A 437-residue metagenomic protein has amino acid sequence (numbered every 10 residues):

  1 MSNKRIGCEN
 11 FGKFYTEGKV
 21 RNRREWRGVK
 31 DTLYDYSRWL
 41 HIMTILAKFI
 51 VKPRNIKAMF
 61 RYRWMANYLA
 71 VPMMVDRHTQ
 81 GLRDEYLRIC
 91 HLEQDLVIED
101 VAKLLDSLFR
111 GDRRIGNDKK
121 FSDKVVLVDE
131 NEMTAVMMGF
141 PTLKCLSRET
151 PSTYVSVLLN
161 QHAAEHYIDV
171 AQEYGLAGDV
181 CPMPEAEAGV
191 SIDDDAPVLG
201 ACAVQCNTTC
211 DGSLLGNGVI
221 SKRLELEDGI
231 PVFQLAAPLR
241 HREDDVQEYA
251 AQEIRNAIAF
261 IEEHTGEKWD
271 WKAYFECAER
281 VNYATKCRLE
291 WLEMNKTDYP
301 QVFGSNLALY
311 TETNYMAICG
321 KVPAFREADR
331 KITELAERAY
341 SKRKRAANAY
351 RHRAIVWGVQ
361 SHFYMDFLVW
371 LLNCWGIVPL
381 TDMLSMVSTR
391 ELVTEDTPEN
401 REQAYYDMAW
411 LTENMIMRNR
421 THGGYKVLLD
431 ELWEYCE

Functional and structural regions predicted by a protein language model:
S2-R21, T421-L428, Y435: Acidic, glycine-enriched catalytic cores built around paired aspartates
G12, G18, K30-V125, A251 (+3 more regions): A charged, amphipathic alpha-helical module
M65, L69, M73-G200: Generic N-terminal leader/targeting and pre-domain segments
F121, E130-D169, G358-E434: Redox- and metal-dependent alpha/beta enzyme cores, enriched for Fe-S-associated oxidoreductases and cofactor-handling
V170-L176, A250-I261, N400-L411: A polyampholytic, Gly/Pro-enriched intrinsically disordered region
L176-F260: Gly/lys/ser-thr-rich phosphate-binding loops in alpha/beta enzymes that coordinate phosphoanhydride or phosphate groups
A177-D195, A259-R280, D407-D430: Extended, charge-rich low-complexity interaction segments
A201-D211, G358-V359, R420-G424, E437: Glycine-rich anion-binding loop/nest that anchors nucleotide
